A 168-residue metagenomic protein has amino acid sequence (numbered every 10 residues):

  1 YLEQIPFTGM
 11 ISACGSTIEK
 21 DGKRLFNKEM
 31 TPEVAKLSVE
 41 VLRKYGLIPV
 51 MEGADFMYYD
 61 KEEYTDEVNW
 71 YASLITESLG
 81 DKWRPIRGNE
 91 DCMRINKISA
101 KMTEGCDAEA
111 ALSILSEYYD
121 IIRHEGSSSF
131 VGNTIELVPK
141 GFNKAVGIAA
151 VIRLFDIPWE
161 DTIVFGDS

Functional and structural regions predicted by a protein language model:
Y1-W70: Active-site phosphate-binding/coordination module
P6, D156, S168: Conserved functional loop/turn residues at catalytic and ligand-binding sites
G15, G166-S168: Active-site metal-binding loops of divalent metal-dependent hydrolases
P32-A35, A145, S168: Structural motif corresponding to alpha-helix initiation and N-cap regions
V41, L47, E52-F165: Conserved acidic, metal-coordinating active-site core of Asp-based, Mg2+-dependent phosphoryl-transfer enzymes
